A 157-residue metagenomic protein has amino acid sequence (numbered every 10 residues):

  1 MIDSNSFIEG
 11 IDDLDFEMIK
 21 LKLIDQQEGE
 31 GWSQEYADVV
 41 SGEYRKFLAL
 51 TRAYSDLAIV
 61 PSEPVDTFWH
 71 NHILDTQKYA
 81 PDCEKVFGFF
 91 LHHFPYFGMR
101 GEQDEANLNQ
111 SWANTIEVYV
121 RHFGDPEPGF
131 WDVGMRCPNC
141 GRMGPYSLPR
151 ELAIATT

Functional and structural regions predicted by a protein language model:
M1-T157: Intrinsically disordered, low-complexity, repeat-rich regions that form long N- or C-terminal tails or large
